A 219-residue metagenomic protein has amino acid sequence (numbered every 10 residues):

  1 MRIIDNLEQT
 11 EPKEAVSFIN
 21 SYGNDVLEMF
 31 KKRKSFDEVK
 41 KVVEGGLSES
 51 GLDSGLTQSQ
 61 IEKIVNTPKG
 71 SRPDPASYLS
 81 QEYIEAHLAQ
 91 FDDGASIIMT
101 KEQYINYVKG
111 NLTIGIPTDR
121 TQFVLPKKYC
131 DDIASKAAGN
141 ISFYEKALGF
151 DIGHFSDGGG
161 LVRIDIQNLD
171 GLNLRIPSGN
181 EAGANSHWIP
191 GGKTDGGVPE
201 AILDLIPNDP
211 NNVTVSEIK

Functional and structural regions predicted by a protein language model:
M1-Q122, C130-D131, K136: Long, low-complexity, intrinsically disordered regions
N66-Q81, A138-S142, K146-K219: Conserved NAD+-utilizing ADP-ribose enzyme module
K127: Function-determining sites in protein domains
